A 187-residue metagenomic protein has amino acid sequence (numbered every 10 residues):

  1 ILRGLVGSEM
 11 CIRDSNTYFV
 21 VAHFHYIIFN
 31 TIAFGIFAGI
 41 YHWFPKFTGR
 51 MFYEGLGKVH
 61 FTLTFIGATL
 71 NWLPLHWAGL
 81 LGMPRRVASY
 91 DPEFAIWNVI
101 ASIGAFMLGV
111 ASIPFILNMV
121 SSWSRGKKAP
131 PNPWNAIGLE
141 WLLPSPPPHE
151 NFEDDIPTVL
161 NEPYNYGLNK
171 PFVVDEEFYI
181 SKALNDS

Functional and structural regions predicted by a protein language model:
I1-G7, C11-I12: Single conserved hydrophobic/aromatic residue that forms the stacking wall/gate of nucleotide- or nucleobase-binding
L2, A22-F24, L75, W97 (+1 more regions): Residue-level micro-sites within transmembrane alpha helices that shape and flank functional polar/acidic positions
S8-E9, L75-R86: Membrane-helix interface motif
I12, P84-E93, S122-S187: Extramembrane terminal tails and long inter-domain/linker segments of multi-pass membrane proteins
N16-F19, S89-S102: Juxtamembrane membrane-interface segments at transmembrane-helix boundaries in membrane proteins
Y18-V21, Y26-G35, G39-L73, S102: Interfacial and helix-entry/exit segments of alpha-helical transmembrane bundles in multi-pass inner-membrane proteins
G35-K46, L108-R125: Transmembrane alpha-helical segments in integral membrane proteins
A101-G104, I116: Alpha-helical transmembrane segments
